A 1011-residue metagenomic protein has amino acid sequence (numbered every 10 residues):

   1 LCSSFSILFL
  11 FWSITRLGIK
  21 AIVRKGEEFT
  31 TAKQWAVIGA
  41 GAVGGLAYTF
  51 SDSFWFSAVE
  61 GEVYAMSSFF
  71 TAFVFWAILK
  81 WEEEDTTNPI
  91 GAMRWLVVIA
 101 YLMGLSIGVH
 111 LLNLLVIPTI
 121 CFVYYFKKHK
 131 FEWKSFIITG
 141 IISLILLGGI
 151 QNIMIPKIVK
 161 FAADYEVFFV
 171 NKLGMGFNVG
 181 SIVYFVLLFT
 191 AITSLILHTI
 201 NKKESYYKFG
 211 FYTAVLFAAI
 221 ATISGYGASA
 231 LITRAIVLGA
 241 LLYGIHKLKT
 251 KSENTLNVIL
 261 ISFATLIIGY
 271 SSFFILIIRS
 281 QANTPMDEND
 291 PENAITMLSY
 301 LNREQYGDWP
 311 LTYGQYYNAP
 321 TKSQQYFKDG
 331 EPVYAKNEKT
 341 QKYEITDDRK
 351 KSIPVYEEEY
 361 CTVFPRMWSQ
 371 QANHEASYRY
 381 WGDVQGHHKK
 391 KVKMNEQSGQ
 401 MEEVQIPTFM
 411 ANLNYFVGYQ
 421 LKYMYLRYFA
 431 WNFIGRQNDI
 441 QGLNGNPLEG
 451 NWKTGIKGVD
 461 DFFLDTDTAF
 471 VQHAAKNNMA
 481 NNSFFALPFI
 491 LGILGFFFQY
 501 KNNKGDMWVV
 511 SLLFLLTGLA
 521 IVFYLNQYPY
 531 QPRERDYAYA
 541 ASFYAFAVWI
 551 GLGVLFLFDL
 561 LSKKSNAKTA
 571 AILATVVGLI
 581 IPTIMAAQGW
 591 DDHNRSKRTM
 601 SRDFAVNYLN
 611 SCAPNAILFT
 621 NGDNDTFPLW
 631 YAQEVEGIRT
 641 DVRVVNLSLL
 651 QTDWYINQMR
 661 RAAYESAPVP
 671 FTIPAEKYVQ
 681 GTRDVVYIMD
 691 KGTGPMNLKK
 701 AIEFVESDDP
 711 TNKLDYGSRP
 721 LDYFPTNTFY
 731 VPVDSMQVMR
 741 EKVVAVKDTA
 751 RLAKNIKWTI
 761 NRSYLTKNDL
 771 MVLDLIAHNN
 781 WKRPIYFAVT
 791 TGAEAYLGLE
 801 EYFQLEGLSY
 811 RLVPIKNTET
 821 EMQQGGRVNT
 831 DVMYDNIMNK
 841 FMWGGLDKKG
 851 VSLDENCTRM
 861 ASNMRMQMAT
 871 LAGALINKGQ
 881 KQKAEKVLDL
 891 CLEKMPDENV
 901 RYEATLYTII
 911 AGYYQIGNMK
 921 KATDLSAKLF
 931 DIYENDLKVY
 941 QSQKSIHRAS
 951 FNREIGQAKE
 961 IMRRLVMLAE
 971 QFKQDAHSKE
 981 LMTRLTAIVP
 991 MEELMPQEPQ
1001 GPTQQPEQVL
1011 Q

Functional and structural regions predicted by a protein language model:
L1, F5-L8, L464-T466: Short hydrophobic/aromatic helix or loop-helix immediately within or flanking a transmembrane segment in polytopic
F11, T15-I19, Q34-G41, S68: Acidic/glycine-enriched connector segments
R16-R24, S53-F54, V59-S68, F73-V98 (+3 more regions): ER/secretory pathway lumenal C-terminal domains and tails of membrane proteins involved in glycoprotein biogenesis
G41-T49, M103: Short helix- or helix-capping micro-motifs that position conserved polar/aromatic residues at function-defining sites
F627-Y631: Phosphate- and divalent-cation-binding pockets in alpha/beta enzyme and binding domains that engage nucleotide-derived
